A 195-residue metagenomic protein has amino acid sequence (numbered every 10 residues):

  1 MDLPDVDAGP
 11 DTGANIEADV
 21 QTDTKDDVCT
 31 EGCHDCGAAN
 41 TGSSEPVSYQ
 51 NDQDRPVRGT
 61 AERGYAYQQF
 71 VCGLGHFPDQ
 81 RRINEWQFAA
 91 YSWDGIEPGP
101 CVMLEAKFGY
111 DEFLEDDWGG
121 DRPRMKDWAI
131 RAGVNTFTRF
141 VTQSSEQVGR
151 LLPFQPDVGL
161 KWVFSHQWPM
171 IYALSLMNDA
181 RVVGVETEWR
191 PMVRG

Functional and structural regions predicted by a protein language model:
M1-Y65, Q69, V158: Nuclease-adjacent, charged terminal/linker segments that flank catalytic cores
E62-A89, W93-D94: A short acidic/basic microdomain associated with nuclease active sites
L74-D79, D179-G195: Short, low-complexity, Pro/Ser/Thr/Gly-rich segments in the mature regions of secreted, periplasmic
P78, I96-P98, L152-P156: Flexible, charged surface loops at secondary-structure boundaries
Q87-F113: Active-site beta-strand-loop-beta-strand hairpin of nuclease catalytic cores that positions key catalytic residues
A90-Y91, S144-E146, G195: Alpha-helical scaffolding within the catalytic cores of extracellular/periplasmic polymer-degrading hydrolases
F108-D179: Catalytic cores of nucleic-acid endonucleases
